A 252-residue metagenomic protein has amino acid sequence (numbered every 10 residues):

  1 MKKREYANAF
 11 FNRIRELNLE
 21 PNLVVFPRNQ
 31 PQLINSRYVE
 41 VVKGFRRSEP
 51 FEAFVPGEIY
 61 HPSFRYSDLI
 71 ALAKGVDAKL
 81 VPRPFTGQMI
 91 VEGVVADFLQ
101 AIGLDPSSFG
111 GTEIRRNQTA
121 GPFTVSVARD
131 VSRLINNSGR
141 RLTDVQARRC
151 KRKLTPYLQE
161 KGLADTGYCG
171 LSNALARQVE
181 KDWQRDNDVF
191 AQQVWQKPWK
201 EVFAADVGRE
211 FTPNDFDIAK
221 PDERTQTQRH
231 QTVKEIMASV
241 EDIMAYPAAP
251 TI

Functional and structural regions predicted by a protein language model:
M1-I252: Anion-recognition interface
